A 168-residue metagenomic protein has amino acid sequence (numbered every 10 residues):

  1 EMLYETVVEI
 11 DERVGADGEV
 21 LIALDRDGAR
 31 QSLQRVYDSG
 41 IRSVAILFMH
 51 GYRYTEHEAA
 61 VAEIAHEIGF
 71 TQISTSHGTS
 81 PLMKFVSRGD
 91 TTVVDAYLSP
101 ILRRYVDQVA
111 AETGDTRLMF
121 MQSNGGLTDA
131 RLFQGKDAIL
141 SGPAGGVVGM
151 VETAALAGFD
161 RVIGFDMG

Functional and structural regions predicted by a protein language model:
E1-G168: N-terminally biased helix-coil "hinge/interface" segments that flank
